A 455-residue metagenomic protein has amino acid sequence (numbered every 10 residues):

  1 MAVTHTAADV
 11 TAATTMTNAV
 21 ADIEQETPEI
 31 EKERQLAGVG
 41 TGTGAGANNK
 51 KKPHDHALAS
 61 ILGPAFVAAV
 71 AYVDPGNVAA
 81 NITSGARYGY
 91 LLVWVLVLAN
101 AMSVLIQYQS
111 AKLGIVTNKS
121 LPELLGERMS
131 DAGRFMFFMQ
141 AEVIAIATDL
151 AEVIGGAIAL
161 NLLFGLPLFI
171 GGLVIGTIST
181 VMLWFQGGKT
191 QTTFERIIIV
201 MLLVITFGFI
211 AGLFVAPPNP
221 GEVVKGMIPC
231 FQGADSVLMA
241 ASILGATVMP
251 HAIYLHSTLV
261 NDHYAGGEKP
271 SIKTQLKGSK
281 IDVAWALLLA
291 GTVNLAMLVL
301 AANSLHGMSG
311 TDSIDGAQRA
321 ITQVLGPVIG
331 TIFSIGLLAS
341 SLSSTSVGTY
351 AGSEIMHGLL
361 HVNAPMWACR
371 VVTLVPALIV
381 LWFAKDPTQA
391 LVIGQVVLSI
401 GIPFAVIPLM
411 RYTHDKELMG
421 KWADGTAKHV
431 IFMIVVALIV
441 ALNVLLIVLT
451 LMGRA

Functional and structural regions predicted by a protein language model:
A2-G76, A132, L203, M239 (+1 more regions): Membrane-interface "cap" regions at the ends of multi-pass membrane proteins
G40, A80-G85, Y108-G133, F185-T193 (+3 more regions): Flexible loop linkers connecting adjacent transmembrane helices in multi-pass alpha-helical membrane transporters
H56, T83-Y108, P122-G126, G133 (+1 more regions): Extracellular loop-to-transmembrane helix junctions
A68, V95-R128, F137-V143, M182: Juxtamembrane transmembrane-helix boundary signature
S103-V116, V260-Y264, E268, L288-G316: Extracellular/periplasmic helix-exit of transmembrane alpha-helices
D131-A132, F169-L173, W285, V328-G330 (+3 more regions): Loop-to-transmembrane helix boundary motifs in multi-pass membrane proteins
M136-E142, L163-F185, L203-G208, N363-I379 (+1 more regions): Transmembrane alpha-helical segments of multi-pass small-molecule transport proteins
S179, L183, L202-I228, V237-T258 (+2 more regions): Hydrophobic alpha-helical segments and their helix-loop junctions in multi-pass secondary transporters
